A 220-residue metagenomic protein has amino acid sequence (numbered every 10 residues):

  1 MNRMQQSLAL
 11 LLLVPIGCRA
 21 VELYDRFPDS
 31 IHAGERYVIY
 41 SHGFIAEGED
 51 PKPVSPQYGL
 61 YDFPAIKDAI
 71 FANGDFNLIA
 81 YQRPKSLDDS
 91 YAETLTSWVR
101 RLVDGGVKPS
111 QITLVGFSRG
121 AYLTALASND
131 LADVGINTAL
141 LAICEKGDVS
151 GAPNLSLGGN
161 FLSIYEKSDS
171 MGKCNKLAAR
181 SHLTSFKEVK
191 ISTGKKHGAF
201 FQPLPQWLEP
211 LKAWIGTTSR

Functional and structural regions predicted by a protein language model:
M1-L8: Bacterial N-terminal signal peptides that target proteins for export
P15-G17: N-terminal signal peptide c-region/cleavage motif recognized by signal peptidases
P28-A69: Short, surface-exposed "cap/lid" segments of acyl-processing enzymes
S30-I31, I136-P203: The feature captures the conserved acid-bearing segment of alpha/beta-hydrolase catalytic domains
D62-P64, K85-G106: Alpha/beta-hydrolase active-site loop
K67-K85: Conserved alpha/beta-hydrolase
V115-T124: Gly/Ala-rich beta-loop-alpha elbow adjacent to hydrolase catalytic centers
L204-R220: Catalytic active-site module of serine/aspartate enzymes centered on a nucleophile-bearing elbow/loop
